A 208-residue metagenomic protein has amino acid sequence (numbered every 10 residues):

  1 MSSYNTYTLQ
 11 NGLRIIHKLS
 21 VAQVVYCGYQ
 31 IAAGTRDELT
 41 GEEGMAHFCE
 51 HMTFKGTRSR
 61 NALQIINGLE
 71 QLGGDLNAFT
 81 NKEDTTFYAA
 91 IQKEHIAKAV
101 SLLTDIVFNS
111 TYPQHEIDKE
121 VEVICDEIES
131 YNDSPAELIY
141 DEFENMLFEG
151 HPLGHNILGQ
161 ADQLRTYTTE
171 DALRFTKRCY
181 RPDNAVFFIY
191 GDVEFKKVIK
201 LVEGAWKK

Functional and structural regions predicted by a protein language model:
M1-V25: N- or domain-start disorder-to-order transition segments that initiate the globular core
S2-L9, L39-M45, T57-R60, V107-Y112 (+1 more regions): Short low-complexity stretches enriched in small and charged residues
I15-H17, Y29, F87, F187: Generic preference for hydrophobic
S20, G34, T57, Q92 (+1 more regions): Solvent-exposed coil/turn segments that connect beta secondary-structure elements in extracytoplasmic/periplasmic
Q23-Y26, R36, I96: A short local loop/turn or secondary-structure capping micro-motif enriched for an aromatic residue
C27-G28, K200: A short, polar/proline- and glycine-enriched secondary-structure boundary/capping micro-motif
G28-A90: M16/MPP (pitrilysin/insulinase) zinc-metallopeptidase core fold and M16-derived inactive scaffolds
Q64-K208: Charge-rich, well-structured scaffold segments of protease-associated domains
